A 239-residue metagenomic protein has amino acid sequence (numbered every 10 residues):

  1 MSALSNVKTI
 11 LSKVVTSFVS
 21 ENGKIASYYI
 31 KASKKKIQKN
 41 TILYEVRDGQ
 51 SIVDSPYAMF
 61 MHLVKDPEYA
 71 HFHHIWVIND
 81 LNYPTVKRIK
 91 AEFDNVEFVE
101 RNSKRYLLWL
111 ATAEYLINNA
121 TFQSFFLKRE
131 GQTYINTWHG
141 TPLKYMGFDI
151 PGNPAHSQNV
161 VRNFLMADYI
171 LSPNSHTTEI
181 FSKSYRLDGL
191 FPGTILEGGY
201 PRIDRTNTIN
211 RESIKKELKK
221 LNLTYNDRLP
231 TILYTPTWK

Functional and structural regions predicted by a protein language model:
M1, Y69, T231-I232: Intrinsically disordered, low-complexity regions enriched in Ser/Pro/Gly/Gln/His and often acidic
M1-K13, S17, E197-G198, I209 (+2 more regions): General N-terminal leader/first-domain-start detector
M1-N40, D48-G49: Membrane-proximal basic amphipathic "stem/tether" segments
N6, T85-R88, R105, S213-K220: Exposed alpha-helical structural elements
I30-K31, K35-M59, N207-K239: Active-site donor-nucleotide binding/catalytic segment of nucleotide-sugar enzymes
T41-T208: Active-site and donor-binding regions of nucleotide-sugar-utilizing enzymes
